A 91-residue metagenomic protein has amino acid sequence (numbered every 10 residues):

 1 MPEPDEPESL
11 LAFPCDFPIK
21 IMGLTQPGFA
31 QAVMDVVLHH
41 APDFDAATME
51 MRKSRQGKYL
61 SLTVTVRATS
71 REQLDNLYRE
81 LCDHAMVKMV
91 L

Functional and structural regions predicted by a protein language model:
M1-S61, T65-L91: Long, contiguous binding/interaction regions
